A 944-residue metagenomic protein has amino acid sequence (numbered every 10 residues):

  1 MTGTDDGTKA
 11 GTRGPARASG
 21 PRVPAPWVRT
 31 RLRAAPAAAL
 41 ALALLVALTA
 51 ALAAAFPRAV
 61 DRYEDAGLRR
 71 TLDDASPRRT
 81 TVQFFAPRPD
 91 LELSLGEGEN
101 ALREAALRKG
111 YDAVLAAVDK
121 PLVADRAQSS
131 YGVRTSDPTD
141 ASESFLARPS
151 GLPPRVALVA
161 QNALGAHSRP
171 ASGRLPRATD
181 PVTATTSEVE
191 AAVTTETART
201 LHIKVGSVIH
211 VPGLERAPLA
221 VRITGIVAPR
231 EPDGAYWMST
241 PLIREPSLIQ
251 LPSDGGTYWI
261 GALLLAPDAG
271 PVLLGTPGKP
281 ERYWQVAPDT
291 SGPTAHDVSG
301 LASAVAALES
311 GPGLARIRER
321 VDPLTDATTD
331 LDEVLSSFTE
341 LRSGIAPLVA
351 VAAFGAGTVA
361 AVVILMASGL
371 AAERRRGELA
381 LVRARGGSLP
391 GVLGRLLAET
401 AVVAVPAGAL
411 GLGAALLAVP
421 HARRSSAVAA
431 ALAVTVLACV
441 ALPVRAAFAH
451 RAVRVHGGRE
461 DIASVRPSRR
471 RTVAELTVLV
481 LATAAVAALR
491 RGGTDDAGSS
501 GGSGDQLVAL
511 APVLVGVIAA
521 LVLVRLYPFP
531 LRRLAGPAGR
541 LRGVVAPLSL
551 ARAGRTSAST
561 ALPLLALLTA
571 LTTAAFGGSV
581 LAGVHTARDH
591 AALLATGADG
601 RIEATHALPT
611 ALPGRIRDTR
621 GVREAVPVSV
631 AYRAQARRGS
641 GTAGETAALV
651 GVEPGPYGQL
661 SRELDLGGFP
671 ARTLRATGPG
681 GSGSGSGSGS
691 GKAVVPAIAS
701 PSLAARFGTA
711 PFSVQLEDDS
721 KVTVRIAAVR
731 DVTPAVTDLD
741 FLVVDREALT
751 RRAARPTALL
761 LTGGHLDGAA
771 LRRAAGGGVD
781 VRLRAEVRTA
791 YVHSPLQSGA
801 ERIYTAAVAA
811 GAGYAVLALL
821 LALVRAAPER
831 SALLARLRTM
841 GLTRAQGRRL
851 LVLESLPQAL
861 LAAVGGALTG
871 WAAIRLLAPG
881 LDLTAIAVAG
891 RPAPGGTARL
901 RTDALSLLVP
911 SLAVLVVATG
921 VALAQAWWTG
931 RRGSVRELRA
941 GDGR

Functional and structural regions predicted by a protein language model:
M1-A360, R424, T494-A509, V522 (+7 more regions): Membrane transport/envelope proteins' first extracytoplasmic loop
M1-T30, E319-P323, S640, P679-S690 (+4 more regions): Actinobacteria-biased recognition of intrinsically disordered, low-complexity terminal regions
K9-G11, A37-A41, T49-A55, L274-K279 (+11 more regions): Alpha-helical transmembrane segments, especially those used as permease/efflux helices and single-pass anchors
R31, V362-A401, A818-L860, R939: Interfacial "coupling" helices/loops that link adjacent transmembrane helices in transporter permeases
P138-L201, E624, V628-P711: Short beta-strand boundary microenvironments
A350-L370, I803-R825, P857, L861 (+1 more regions): Selective detector of the "anchor" transmembrane alpha-helix that sits immediately C-terminal
G355, A398-R423, I726, A810 (+3 more regions): Hydrophobic alpha-helical transmembrane segments that constitute the membrane-spanning cores of multi-pass membrane
G492-G678, G691, P696: Juxtamembrane segments of multi-pass membrane proteins
